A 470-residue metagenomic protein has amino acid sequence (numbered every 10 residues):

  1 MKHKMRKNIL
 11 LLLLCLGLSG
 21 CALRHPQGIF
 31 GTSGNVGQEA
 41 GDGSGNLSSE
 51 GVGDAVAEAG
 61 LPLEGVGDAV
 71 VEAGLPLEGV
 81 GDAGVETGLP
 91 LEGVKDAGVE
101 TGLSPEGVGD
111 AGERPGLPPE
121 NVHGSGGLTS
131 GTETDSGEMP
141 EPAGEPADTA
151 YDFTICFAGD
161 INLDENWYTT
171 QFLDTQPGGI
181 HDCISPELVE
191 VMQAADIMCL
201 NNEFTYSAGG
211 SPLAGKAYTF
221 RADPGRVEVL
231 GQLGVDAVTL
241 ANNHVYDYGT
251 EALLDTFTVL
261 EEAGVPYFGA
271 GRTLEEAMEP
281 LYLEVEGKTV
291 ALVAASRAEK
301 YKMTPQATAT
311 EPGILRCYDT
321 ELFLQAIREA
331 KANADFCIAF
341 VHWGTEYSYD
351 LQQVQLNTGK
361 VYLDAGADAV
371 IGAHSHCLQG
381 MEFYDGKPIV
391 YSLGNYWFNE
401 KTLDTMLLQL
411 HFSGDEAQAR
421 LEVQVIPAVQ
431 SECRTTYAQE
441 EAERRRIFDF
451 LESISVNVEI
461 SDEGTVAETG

Functional and structural regions predicted by a protein language model:
M1-K4: N-terminal secretory signal peptides that target proteins for export/translocation
R6-P26: Sec-dependent N-terminal signal peptides of Gram-positive bacterial secreted proteins and lipoproteins
A22, P26-N46, V52: Short, low-complexity, disordered segments immediately C-terminal to signal peptides in bacterial exported proteins
A22-G31, G131-G470: Acidic, metal/ion-coordinating pockets
G34, L89, L103, G131-S136: Serine/threonine-rich, low-complexity intrinsically disordered segments
L47-V122: Long, intrinsically disordered low-complexity tandem-repeat segments
S48, A57, T129-S130, A467: Intrinsically disordered, low-complexity segments enriched in small/polar and acidic residues
D110, E120-P140: Extracytoplasmic intrinsically disordered, low-complexity "stalk/linker" and propeptide segments that are Pro/Thr-rich
